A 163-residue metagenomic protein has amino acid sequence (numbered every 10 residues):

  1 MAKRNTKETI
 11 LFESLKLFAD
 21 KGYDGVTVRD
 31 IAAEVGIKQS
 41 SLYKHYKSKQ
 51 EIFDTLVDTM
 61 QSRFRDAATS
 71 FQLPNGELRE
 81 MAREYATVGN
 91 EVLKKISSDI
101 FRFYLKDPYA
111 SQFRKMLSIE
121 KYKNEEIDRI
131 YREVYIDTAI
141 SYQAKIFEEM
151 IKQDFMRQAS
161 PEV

Functional and structural regions predicted by a protein language model:
A2, T6, I10-E13, V92: N-terminal positioning helix adjacent to the helix-turn-helix/winged-helix DNA-binding module
T9, L17-T59: Helix-turn-helix
Y23-D24, I127, M156: Conserved hydrophobic residue
S40, M150, S160: DNA-recognition helix of helix-turn-helix
D58-F64, F71-Q72: Short, basic, alpha-helical segments at the C-terminal edge of helix-turn-helix-like DNA-binding modules
A68-D107, E162: Hydrophobic alpha-helical connector segments
E91, L105-S118, Y122-K152: Amphipathic alpha-helical packing segments from all-alpha helical-bundle domains
D154-V163: Short, intrinsically disordered, charge-balanced linker/junction segments flanking boundaries in proteins
